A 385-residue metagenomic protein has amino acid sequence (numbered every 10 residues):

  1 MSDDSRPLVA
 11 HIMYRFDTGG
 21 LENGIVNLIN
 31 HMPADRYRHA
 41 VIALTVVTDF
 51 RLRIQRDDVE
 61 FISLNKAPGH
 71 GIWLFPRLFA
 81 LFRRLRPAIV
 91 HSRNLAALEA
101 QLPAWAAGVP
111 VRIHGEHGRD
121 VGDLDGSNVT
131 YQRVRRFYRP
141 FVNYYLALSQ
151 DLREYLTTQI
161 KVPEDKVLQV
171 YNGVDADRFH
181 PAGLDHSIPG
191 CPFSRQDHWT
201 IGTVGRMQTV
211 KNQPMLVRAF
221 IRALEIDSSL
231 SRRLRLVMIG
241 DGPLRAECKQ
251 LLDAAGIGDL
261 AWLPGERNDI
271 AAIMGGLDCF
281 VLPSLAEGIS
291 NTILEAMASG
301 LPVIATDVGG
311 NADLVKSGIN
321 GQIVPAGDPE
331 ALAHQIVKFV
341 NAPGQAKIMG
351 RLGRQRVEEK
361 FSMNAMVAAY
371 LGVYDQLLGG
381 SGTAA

Functional and structural regions predicted by a protein language model:
S5-P7, H11-G19, N23-W73, K166 (+1 more regions): N-terminal strand-loop element at the rim of the active site of nucleotide-sugar-dependent glycosyltransferases
G19-N27, W199, T203-E225, P243-Q250 (+3 more regions): A conserved mid-protein helix/loop that constitutes part of the nucleotide-sugar donor-binding site
A43, P302-A305, V315: Short hydrophobic beta-strand element within catalytic cores of glycosyltransferases and related nucleotide-activated
I62, P140-D185, T203: Donor nucleotide-sugar binding/catalytic pocket of nucleotide-sugar-dependent glycosyltransferases
K249-G265: Nucleotide-activated donor-binding/catalytic signature segment of Leloir-type glycosyltransferases, i.e., the conserved
E266, L285: Aromatic "clamp/platform" in nucleotide-sugar-dependent glycosyltransferases that forms part of the donor/acceptor
S317-G318, Q322-P329, K338-G344: Conserved acidic donor-binding segment of nucleotide-sugar-dependent glycosyltransferases
A331, K338, Q345-K360, M366-G372: A short, well-ordered alpha-helix in the C-terminal region of glycosyltransferases
